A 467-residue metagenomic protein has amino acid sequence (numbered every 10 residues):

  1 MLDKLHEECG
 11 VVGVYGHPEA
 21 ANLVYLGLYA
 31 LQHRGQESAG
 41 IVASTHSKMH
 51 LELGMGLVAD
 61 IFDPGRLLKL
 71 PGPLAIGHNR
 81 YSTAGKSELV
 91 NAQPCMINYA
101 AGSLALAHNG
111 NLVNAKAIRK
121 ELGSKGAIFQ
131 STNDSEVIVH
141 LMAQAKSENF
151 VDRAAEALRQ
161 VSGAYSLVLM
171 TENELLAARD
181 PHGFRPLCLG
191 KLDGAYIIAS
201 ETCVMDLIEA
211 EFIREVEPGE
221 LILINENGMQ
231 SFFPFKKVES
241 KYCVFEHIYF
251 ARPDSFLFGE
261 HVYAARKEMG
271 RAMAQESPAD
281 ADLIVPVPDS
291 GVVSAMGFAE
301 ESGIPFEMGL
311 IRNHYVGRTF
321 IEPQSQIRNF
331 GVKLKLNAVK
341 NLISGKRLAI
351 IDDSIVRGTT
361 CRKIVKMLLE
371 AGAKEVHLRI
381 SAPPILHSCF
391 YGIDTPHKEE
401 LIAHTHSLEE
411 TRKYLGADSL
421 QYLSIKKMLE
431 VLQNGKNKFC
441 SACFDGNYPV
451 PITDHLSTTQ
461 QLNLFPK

Functional and structural regions predicted by a protein language model:
M1-P218, L223-A281, V287, E375: Conserved short alpha-helical segments that host acidic/polar catalytic motifs at enzyme active sites
E19-A21, T83-A84, N114, L176 (+8 more regions): Flexible loop/turn segments at secondary-structure boundaries
F62, S131, E136, F306-G317 (+1 more regions): A conserved beta-strand->alpha-helix junction
A107, M170, A178-R179, G190 (+11 more regions): Generic beta-strand/beta-sheet core signal
A127, S147-E148, P278-D282, E300-E307 (+2 more regions): Secondary-structure transition/capping motifs at alpha-helix termini and the adjoining loop/turn into the next element
E156, V204, E211-F212, V216-E220 (+4 more regions): Phosphate/diphosphate-binding loops
L158, N173-E174, E209-E215, K366-K467: PRPP-dependent phosphoribosyltransferase catalytic core
G303-A349, T359, L386-G392: Short, glycine/charge-rich flexible loops or terminal/linker lids adjacent to PRPP-binding catalytic cores
